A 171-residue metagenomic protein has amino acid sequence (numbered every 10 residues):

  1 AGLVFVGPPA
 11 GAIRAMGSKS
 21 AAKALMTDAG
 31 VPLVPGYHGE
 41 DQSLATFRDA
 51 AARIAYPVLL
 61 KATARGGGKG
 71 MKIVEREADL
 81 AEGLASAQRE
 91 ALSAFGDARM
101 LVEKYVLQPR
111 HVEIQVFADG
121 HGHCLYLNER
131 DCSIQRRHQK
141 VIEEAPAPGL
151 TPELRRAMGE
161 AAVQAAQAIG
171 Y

Functional and structural regions predicted by a protein language model:
A1-Y171: N-terminal beta-alpha lobe that positions the nucleotide/phosphoryl donor in ATP/NTP-coupled carboxylate activation
